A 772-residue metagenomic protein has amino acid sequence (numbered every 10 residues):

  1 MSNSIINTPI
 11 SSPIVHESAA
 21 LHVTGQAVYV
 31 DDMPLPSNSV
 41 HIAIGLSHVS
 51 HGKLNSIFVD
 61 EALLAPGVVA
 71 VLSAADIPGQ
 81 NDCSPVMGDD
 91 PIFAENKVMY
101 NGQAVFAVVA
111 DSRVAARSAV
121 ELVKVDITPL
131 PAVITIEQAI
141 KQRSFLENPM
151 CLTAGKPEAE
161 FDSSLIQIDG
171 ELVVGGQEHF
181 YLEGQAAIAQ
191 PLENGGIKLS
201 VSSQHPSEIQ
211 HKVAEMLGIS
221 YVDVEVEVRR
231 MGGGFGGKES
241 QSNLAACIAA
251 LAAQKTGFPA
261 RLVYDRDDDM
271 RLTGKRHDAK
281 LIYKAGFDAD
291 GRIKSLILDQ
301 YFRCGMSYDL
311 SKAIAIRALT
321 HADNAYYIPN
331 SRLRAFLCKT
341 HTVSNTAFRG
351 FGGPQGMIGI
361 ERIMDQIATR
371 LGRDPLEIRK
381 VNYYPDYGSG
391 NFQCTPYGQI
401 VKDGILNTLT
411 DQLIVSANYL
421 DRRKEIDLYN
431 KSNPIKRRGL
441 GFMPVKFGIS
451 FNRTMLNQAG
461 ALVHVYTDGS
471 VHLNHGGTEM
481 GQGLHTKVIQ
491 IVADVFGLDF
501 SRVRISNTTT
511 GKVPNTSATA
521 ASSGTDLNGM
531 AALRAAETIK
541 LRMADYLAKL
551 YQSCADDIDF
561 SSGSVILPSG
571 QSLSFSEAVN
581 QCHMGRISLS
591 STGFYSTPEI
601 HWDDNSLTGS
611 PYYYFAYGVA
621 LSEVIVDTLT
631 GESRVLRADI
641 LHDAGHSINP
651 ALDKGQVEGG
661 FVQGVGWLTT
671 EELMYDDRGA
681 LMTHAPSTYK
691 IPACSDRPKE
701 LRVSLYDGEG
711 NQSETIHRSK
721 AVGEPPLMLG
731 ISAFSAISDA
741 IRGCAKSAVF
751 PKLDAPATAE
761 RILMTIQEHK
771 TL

Functional and structural regions predicted by a protein language model:
M1-P149, G170, K255: Flexible, low-hydrophobicity surface segments
S12, S18-G25, C151-A187, D278-I363 (+3 more regions): Glycine-rich loop/linker segments at domain edges
A74-A75, G218-E225, A253-A260, I314-V445 (+1 more regions): C-terminal catalytic domains of large/alpha subunits in multi-subunit enzymes
N81-V86, A119-L122, Q210-K212, F235-Q241 (+13 more regions): Short acidic, glycine/serine/threonine-rich loops at helix termini
D111, F258-C304, M530-D559, S564: Phosphate/diphosphate-binding loops
Q138-L217, P385-S470, M682-A693, E700-R702: Helix-loop-helix junctions that connect adjacent transmembrane helices in secondary transporters/permeases, recognized
G234-G257, R261-V263, L484-V492: Thiamine diphosphate
I449-V513, M530-A532: Catalytic phosphate/nucleotide-handling subdomain of diverse soluble enzymes
